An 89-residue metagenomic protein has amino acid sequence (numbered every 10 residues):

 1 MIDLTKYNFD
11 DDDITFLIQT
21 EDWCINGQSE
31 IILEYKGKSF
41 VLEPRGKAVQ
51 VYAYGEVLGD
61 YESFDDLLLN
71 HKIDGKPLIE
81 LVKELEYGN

Functional and structural regions predicted by a protein language model:
M1-F9, V57-N89: Mixed-charge, Lys/Arg-enriched low-complexity segments
M1-I32: Negatively charged, low-complexity tracts enriched in Asp/Glu with abundant Ser/Thr
I25-K38, I79-N89: Short glycine-rich, low-complexity/disordered patches
G27-L33, S39-L67: Acidic, low-complexity, intrinsically disordered interaction modules
